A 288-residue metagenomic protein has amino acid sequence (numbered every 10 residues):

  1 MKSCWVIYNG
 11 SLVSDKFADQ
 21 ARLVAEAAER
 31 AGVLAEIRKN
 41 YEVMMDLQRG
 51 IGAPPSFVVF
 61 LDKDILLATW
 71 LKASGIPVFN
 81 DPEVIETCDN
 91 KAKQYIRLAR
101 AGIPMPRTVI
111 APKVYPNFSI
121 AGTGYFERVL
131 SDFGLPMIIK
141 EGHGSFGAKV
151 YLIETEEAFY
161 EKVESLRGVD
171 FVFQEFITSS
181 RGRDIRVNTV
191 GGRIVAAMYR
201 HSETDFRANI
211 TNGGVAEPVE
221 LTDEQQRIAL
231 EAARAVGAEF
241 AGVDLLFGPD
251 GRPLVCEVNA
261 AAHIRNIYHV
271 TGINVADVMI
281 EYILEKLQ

Functional and structural regions predicted by a protein language model:
K2-G10, I85-G182, D223-R227: Active-site nucleotide/adenylate-binding loops and adjacent lid/helix of ATP-dependent enzymes
I7-N117: Conserved N-proximal alpha/beta basic substrate-recognition cap immediately N-terminal to, or forming the N-lobe
L12-K16, A148-K149, R265-Y268: A generic structural signal for short coil/turn motifs at secondary-structure boundaries
A21-A25, A68-T69, Y95, F126-E127 (+3 more regions): Short amphipathic alpha-helical segments and helix-helix/interface helices
W70-S74, F79, T123, P136-T155 (+2 more regions): Electropositive, surface-exposed helix/loop patches at the edges of structured domains that serve as adaptable
E154-V236, F247-G248, P253, N259-L284: ATP-dependent carboxylate/phosphate-activation module, predominantly the ATP-grasp catalytic core and closely related
A238-A241: PAS/PAS-like sensory domains
V243-L245: Hydrophobic residue at the +6 position relative to the catalytic HRD Asp in the kinase catalytic loop
